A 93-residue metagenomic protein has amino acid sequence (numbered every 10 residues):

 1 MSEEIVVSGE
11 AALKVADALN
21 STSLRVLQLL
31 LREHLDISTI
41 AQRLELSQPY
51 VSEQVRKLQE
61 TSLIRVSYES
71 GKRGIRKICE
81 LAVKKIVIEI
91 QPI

Functional and structural regions predicted by a protein language model:
S2-L24: Short alpha-helical segments that sit at the start of domains
R32-D36: Short capping segments at the starts of secondary-structure elements
Q42, Q59-E60: Alpha-helical residues within the helix-turn-helix
P49: Key DNA-contact positions within bacterial/archaeal DNA-binding proteins
S62, Y68: Glycine-centered, phosphate/nucleic-acid-interacting loop/turn motifs that mediate DNA/RNA or nucleotide
K72-I93: Conserved segment of winged-helix/HTH DNA-binding domains
